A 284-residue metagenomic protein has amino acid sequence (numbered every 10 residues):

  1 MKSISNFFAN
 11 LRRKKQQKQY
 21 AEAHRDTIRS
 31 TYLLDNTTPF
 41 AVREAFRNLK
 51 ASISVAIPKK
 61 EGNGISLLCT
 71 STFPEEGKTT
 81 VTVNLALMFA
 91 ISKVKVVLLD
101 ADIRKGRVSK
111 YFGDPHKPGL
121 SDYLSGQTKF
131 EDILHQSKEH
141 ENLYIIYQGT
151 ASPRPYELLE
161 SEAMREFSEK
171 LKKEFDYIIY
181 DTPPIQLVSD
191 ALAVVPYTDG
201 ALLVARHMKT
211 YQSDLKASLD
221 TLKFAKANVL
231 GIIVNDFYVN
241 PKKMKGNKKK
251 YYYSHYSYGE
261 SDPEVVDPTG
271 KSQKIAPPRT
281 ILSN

Functional and structural regions predicted by a protein language model:
M1-T27, K216-N284: Hydrophobic micro-sites
A21-R47, A51, P58-N63, S71-E75 (+3 more regions): P-loop/Walker-type NTP enzyme "switch/lid" segment
K50-S54, A90, L219: Short, well-ordered amphipathic alpha-helices
S66: Walker A (P-loop) ATP-phosphate-binding motif of ABC ATPase nucleotide-binding domains
P74-E76, M208-K209: Short, acidic/glycine-rich phosphate-metal binding loop used to engage nucleotide
T80-V81, L85: Hydrophobic positions on the alpha1 helix immediately C-terminal to the Walker A/P-loop
A90-V97: Helical hairpin unit composed of two closely spaced alpha helices linked by a short loop
S125, Q148, Y156-S254: Conserved catalytic-core segment of NTP-binding enzymes
